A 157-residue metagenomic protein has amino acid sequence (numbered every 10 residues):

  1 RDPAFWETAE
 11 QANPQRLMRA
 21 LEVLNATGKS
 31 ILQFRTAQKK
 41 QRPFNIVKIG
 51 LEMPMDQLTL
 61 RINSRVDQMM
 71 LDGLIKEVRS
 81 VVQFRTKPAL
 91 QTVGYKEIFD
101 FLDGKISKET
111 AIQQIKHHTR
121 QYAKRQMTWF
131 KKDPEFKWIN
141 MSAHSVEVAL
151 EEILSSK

Functional and structural regions predicted by a protein language model:
R1-K157: Phosphate/pyrophosphate-binding catalytic cores of soluble transferases and nucleic-acid-acting enzymes
